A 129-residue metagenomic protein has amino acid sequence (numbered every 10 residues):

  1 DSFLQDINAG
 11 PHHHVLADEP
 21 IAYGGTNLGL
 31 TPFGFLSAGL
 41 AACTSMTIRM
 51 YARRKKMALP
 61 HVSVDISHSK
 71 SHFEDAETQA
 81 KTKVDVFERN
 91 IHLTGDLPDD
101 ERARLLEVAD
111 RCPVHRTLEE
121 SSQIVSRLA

Functional and structural regions predicted by a protein language model:
D1-A38, M50-A129: Extended beta-strand/beta-hairpin segments
C43-T44: Alpha-helical metal-binding/catalytic segments enriched in His/Glu/Asp
